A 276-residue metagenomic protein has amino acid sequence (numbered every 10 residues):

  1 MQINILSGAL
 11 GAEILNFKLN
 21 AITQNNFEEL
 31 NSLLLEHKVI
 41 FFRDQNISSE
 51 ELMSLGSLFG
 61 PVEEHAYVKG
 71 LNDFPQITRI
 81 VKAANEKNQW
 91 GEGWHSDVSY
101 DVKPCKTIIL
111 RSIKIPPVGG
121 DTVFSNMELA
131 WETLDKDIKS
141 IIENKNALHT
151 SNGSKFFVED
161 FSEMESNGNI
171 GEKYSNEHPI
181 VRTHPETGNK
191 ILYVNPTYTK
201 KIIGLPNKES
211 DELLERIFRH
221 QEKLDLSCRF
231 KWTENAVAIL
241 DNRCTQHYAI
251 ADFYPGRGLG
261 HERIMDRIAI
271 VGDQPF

Functional and structural regions predicted by a protein language model:
M1-V237, N242-F276: Non-heme Fe(II) oxygenase catalytic core, chiefly the N-lobe of the double-stranded beta-helix
